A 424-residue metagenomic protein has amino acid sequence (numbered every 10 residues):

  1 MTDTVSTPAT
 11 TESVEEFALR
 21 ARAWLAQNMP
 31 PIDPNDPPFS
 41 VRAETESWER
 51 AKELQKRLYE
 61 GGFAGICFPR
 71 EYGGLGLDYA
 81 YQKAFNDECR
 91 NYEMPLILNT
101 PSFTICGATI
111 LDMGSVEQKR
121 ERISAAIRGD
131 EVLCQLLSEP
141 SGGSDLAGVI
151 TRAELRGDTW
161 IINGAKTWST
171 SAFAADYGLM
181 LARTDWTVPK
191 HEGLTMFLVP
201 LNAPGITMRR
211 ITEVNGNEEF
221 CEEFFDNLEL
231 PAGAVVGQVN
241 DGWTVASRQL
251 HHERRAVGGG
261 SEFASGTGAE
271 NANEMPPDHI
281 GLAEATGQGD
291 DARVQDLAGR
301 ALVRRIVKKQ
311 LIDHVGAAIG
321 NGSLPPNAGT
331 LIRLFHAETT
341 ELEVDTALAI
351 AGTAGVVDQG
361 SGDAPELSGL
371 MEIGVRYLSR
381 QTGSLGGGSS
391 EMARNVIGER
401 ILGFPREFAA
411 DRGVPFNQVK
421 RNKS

Functional and structural regions predicted by a protein language model:
M1-T100, E121, A125, E284-G287 (+5 more regions): Amphipathic, small/basic residue-rich leader segments at the start of a protein or domain
T2-S6, T10, A80, A84-F85 (+4 more regions): Glycine-rich phosphate/cofactor-binding loops in nucleotide/flavin-utilizing enzymes
P8-E12, F17, I206-K309, G383 (+1 more regions): Glycine-rich beta->alpha junctions and the first turn(s) of the following alpha-helix
K52-D130, S171-Y177, R305, I312 (+6 more regions): Internal helix-loop-helix
G129-L137, L181: A short, Trp-centered hydrophobic/proline-enriched beta-strand micro-motif
T151-E154: A structural signal for short hydrophobic beta-strand segments in well-ordered beta-sheet cores
D158-T159, N163-R209: A short core secondary-structure module
Q295-R300, P326-L334: Short, charged, amphipathic alpha-helical segments
